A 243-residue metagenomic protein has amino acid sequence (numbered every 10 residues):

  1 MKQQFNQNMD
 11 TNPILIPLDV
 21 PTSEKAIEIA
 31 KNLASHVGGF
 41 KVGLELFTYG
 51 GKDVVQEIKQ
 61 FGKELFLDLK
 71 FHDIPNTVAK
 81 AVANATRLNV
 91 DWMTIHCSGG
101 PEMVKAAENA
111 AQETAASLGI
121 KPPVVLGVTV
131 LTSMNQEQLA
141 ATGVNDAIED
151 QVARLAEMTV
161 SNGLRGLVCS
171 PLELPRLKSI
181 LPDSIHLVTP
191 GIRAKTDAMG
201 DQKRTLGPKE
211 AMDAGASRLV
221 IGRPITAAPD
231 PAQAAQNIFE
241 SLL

Functional and structural regions predicted by a protein language model:
M1-E28, S117-I120, L174-P182, L206 (+1 more regions): N-terminal amphipathic alpha-helix/helix-capping segment at the start of soluble metabolic enzymes
N8-T11, T77-R165, S170-E173, I180-S184 (+1 more regions): Conserved anion-binding
N12-L18, F40-V42, L65-L69, M93-I95 (+4 more regions): Hydrophobic faces of well-ordered beta-strands that scaffold small-molecule active sites in alpha/beta enzyme cores
P17-P21, G43-F47, H72-I74, S98 (+4 more regions): Active-site beta-loop-alpha junctions enriched in small/polar residues
P21-L33, P75-N84, I148-M158, K203-E210: Short, acidic/polar
S35, F61, L88, N162 (+1 more regions): Structural motif
L88-P101, G191-K195, D201-R204, P208-A234: Glycine-rich phosphate-binding active-site loops on the catalytic face of alpha/beta enzymes
V104-T114, M212, I225-L243: C-terminal helical cap(s) of enzyme catalytic domains, especially alpha/beta-barrels
